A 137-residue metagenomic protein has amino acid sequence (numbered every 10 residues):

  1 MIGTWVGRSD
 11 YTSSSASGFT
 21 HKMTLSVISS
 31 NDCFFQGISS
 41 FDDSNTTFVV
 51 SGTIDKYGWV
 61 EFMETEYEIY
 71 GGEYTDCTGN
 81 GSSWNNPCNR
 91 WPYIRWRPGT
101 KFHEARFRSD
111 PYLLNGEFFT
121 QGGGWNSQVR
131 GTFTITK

Functional and structural regions predicted by a protein language model:
M1-V6, I28-D32: N-terminal helix-cap/turn-to-beta initiation motif at the start of protein domains
I2, Q36, N115: Short glycine-rich loop/turn motifs that provide flexible caps or phosphate-binding loops at active sites
G3-W5, G18-K22, T100-H103: A generic short-segment signal for beta-strand/edge and adjacent turn/coil regions
G7-Y11, V50-K137: Beta-sheet ligand-binding and adhesion/scaffold domains
A16-Y57: N-terminal glycine/threonine-rich, aromatic-flanked beta-hairpin/loop signature
